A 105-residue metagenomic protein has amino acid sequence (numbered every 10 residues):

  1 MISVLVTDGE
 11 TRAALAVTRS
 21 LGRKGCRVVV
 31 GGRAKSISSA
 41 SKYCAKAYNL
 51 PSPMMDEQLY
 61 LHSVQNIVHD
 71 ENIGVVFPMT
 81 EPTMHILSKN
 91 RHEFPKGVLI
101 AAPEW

Functional and structural regions predicted by a protein language model:
M1-V4: Extreme N-terminal starter segment of soluble prokaryotic enzymes
V6, G25-R33: Short, hydrophobic beta-strand segments that form beta-sheet elements in well-ordered domains
V6-L15: A short, glycine/small-residue-rich beta-strand->loop->alpha-helix junction that serves as a flexible
A14-G25, V68, R91: Surface-exposed amphipathic alpha-helices with a cationic face
A16, S39, H85-I86: Phosphate- and divalent-cation-binding pockets in alpha/beta enzyme and binding domains that engage nucleotide-derived
R27, K46-P51, E71-W105: A short, GP-enriched loop/loop-strand-helix hinge that lies immediately N-terminal to, or at the N-terminal rim
V30-C44, P51-S52: Short, glycine/polar-rich helix-capping loops at beta-to-alpha or helix-loop-helix junctions that flank or form
A47-I67: Glycine-rich, highly charged phosphate/nucleotide-binding loops
